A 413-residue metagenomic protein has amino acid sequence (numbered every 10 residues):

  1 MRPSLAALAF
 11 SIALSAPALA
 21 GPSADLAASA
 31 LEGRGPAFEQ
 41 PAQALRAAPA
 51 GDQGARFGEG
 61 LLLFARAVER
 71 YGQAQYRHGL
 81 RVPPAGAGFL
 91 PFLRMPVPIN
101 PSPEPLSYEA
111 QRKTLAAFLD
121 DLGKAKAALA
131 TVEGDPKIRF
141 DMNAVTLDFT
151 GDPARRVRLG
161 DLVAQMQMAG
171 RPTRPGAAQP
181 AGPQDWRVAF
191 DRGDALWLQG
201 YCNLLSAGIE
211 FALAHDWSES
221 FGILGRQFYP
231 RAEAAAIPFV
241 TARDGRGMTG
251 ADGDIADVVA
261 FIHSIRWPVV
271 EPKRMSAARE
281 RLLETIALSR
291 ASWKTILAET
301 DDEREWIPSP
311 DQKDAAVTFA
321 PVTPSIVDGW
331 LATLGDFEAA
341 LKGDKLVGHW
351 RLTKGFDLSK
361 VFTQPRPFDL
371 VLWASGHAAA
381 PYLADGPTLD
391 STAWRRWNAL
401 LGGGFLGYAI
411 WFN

Functional and structural regions predicted by a protein language model:
M1-L5: Positively charged n-region of N-terminal signal peptides that target proteins for export
A6-A16: Bacterial N-terminal signal peptides
P22-A42, F64-P387: Short coil/linker segments at helix-helix boundaries
L45-A50: Solenoid-like repeat scaffolds
G51-R56: Short helix-capping/linker turns of helical repeat alpha-solenoids
F57-E59, P91-F92: Alpha-solenoid helical repeat scaffolds
A399-N413: Short, low-complexity, Pro/Ser/Thr/Gly-rich segments in the mature regions of secreted, periplasmic
